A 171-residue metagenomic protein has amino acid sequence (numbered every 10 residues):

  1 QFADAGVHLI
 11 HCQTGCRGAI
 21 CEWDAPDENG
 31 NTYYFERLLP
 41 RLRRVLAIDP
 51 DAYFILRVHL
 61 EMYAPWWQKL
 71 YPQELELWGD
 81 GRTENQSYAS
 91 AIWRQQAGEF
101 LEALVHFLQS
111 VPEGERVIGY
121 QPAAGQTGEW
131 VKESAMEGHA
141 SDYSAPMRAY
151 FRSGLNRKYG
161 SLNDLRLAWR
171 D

Functional and structural regions predicted by a protein language model:
F2-G81, Q95-P112: Aromatic-lined substrate-binding rim segments of carbohydrate-active enzymes
Q68-D171: Polysaccharide-binding and catalytic clefts of secreted carbohydrate-active enzymes
